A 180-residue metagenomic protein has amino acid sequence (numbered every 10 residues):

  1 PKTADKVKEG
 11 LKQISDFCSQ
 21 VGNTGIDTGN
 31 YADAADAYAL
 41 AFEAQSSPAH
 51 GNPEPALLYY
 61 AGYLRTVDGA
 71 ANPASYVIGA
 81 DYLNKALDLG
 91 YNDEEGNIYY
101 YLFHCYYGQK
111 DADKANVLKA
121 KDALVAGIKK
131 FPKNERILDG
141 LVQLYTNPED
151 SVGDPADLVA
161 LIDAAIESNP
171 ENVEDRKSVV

Functional and structural regions predicted by a protein language model:
P1-S46: Post-signal peptide N-terminal segment of secreted/secretory-pathway proteins
N23, Y63, A70, H104 (+1 more regions): Residue-level recognition of tetratricopeptide repeat
A41, A86, A126-G127, A164-A165: Canonical positions in the second alpha-helix
S46, N52, Y91-D93, P132 (+1 more regions): Short coil turns that delineate tetratricopeptide repeat
H50-L57, E95-Y100, I137, D175-R176: TPR alpha-solenoid repeat register
V179-V180: Conserved small/polar residues in nucleotide/adenosyl-binding loops
